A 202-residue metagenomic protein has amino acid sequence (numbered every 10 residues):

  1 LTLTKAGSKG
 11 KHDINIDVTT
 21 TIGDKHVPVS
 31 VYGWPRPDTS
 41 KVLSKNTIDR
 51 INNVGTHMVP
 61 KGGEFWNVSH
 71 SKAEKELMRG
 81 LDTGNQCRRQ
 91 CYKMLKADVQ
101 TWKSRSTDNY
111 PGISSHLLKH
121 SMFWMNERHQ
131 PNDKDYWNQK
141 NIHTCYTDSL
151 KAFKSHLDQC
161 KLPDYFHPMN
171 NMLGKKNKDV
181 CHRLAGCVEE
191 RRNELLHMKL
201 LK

Functional and structural regions predicted by a protein language model:
L1-K202: Non-catalytic helical "accessory" subdomain of NTase-fold nucleotidyltransferases
